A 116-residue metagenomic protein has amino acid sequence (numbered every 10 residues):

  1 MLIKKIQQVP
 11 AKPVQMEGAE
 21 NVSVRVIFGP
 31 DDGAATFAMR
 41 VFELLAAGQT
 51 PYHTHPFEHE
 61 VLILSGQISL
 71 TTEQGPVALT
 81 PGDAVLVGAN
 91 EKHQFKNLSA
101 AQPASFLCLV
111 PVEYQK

Functional and structural regions predicted by a protein language model:
M1-T36: A short, N-terminal "cap"/entry segment at the start of jelly-roll beta-barrel domains of the cupin/DSBH fold
R25, R40-H55, A89: Conserved short histidine dyad/triad with adjacent acidic residue
D32-A35, L45-Q49, Q67, V112-Q115: Short, charged/polar surface micro-motifs in flexible loops or helix N-caps
V41-L45, H55-L70: Short, conserved beta-strand element in jelly-roll/cupin
Q74-A89: Short acidic-glycine-tyrosine-enriched beta hairpin
A89-Q115: Ligand-binding loop in jelly-roll beta-barrel domains
